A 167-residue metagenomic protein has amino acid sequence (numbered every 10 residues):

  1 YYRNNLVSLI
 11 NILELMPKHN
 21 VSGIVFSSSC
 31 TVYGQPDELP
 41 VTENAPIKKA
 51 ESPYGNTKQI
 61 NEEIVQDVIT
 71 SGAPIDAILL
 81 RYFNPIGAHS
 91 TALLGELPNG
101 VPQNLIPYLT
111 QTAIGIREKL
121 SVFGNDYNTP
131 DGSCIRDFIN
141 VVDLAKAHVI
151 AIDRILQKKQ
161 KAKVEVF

Functional and structural regions predicted by a protein language model:
Y2-N5, Y54, V141, A145 (+1 more regions): Amphipathic, non-transmembrane alpha-helical scaffold segments
R3-N11, K18, G23, V32-N84 (+1 more regions): Catalytic helix-loop patch of NAD(P)-dependent Rossmann-fold dehydrogenases
L6-E14, V142-A145, V149: Conserved active-site region of classical short-chain dehydrogenase/reductase
I24-F26, I78-R81, D137, E165-F167: Structural signature of the Rossmann-like NAD(P)-dependent dehydrogenase/reductase core
S29: Residue(s) in the substrate-gating loop at a strand-loop-helix junction that position the organic substrate next
E38, K119-L120, K163-V166: A residue-level signal for beta-strand positions that form part of recognition/binding surfaces within mature
Q66-A145, V149-D153: NAD(P)-dependent short-chain dehydrogenase/reductase
A147-F167: Mid/C-terminal beta-alpha module of Rossmann-like enzyme folds, strongest in SDR-family dehydrogenases/epimerases
